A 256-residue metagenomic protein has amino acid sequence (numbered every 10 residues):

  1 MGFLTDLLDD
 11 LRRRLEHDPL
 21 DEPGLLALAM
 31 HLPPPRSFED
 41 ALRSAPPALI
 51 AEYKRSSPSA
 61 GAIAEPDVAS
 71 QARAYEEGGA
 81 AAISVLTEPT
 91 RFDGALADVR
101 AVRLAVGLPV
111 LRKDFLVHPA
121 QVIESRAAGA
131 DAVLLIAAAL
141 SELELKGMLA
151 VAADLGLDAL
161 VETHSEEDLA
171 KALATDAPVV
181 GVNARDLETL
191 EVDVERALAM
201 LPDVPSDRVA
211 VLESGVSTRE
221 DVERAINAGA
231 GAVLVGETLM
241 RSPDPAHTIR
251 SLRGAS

Functional and structural regions predicted by a protein language model:
M1-V110, V117-P119, V151-A177, L187-A197 (+5 more regions): Conserved N-terminal beta1-alpha1 strand-loop-helix module at the mouth
L108-Q121, A127, V133-A137, M148-A150: Glycine- and Gly-Pro-enriched alpha-helical subdomains that act as flexible, kink-prone "lid/hinge" or packing modules
K113, I136, E162, V182-N183 (+1 more regions): Generic beta-sheet signal
E124-E144, V182-T189, A228-I249: Glycine-rich phosphate-binding active-site loops on the catalytic face of alpha/beta enzymes
L140-A150, D168: A short, conserved beta-to-alpha structural element at the edge of catalytic cores that scaffolds binding
L212-E213, L234: Glycine-rich anion-binding loop/nest that anchors nucleotide
